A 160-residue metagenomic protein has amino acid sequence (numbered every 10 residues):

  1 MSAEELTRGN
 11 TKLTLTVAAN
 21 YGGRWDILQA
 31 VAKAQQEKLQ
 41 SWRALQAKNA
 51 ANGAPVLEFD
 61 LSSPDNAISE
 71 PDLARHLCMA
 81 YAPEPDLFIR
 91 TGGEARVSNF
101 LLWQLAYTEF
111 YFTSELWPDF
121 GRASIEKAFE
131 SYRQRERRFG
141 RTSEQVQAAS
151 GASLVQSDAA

Functional and structural regions predicted by a protein language model:
M1-A160: Flexible, compositionally biased loop and terminal segments
